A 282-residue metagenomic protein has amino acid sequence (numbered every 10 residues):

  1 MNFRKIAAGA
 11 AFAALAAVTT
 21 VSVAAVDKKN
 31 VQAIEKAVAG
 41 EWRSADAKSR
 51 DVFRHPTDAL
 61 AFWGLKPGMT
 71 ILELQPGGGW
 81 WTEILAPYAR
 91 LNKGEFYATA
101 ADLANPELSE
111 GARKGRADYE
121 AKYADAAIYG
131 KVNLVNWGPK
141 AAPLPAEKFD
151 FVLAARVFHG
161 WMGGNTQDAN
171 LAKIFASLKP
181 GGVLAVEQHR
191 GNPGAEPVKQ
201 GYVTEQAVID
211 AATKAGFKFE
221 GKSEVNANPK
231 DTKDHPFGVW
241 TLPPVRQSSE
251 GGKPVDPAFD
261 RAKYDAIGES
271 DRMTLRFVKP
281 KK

Functional and structural regions predicted by a protein language model:
I34-F62, K66: Class I SAM-dependent methyltransferase Rossmann-like catalytic core, especially the SAM/SAH-binding loop
G68-G77: Conserved class I S-adenosyl-L-methionine
R90, W161-M162, L178-P180: Helix-to-beta-strand junctions that scaffold the AdoMet/dcAdoMet cofactor pocket in Class I SAM-dependent enzymes
A142-V152: A short acidic, Gly/Pro-enriched loop at the edge of an enzyme's catalytic core that lines a small-molecule cofactor
Q167-P180: A short glycine-rich, Lys/Arg-flanked "PGG" loop and its adjoining helix->strand segment in the class I
G181-H189: Conserved beta-strand signature within the Rossmann-like core of class I S-adenosyl-L-methionine
P197-S223: Conserved Class I S-adenosyl-L-methionine
F259-K282: C-terminal lobe and adjacent flexible extensions of AdoMet/dcAdoMet transferase-like proteins
